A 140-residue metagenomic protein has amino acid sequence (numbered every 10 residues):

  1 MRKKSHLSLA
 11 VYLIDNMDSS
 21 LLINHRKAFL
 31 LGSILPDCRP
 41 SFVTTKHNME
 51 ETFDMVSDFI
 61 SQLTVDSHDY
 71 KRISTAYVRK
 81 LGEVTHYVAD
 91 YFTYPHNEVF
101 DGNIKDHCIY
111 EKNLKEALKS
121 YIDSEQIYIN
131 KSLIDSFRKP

Functional and structural regions predicted by a protein language model:
M1-P140: N-terminal membrane-targeting hydrophobic helices
